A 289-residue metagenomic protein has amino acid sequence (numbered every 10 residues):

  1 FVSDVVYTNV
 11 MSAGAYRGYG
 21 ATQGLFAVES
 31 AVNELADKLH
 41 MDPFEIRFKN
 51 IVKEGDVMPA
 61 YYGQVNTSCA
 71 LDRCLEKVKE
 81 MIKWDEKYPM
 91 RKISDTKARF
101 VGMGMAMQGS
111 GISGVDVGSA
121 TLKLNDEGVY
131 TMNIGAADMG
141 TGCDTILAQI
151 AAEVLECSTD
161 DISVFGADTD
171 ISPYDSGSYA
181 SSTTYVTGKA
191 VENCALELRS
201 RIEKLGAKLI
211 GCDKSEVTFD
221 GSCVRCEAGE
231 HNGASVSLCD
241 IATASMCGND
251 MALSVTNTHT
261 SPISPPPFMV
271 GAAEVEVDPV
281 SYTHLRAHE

Functional and structural regions predicted by a protein language model:
F1-Q23, N125-E127, E153-D161, F165: Internal glycine-rich alpha/beta core junctions
F1-S3, A27, D37-L39, P43-L155 (+2 more regions): Cofactor-centric catalytic regions
V32-N33: Amphipathic alpha-helical segments within well-ordered protein domains
